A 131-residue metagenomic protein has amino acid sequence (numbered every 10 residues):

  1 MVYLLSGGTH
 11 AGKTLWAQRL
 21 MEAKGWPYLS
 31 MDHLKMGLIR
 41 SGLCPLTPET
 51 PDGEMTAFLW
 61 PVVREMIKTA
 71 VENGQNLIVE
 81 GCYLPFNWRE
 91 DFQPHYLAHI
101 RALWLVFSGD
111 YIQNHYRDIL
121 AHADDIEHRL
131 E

Functional and structural regions predicted by a protein language model:
V2: Walker A (P-loop) ATP-phosphate-binding motif of ABC ATPase nucleotide-binding domains
L5: Hydrophobic anchor at the beta1->P-loop junction of P-loop NTPases
G8-T9: The conserved Walker
G12: Conserved glycine(s) of the Walker
L15-V62: Conserved substrate/cofactor phosphate-moiety recognition/catalytic segment in nucleotide-dependent phosphotransferases
L34-K35, L84-P85, F107-Q113: Conserved nucleotide-binding/hydrolysis micro-motifs of P-loop NTPases
E54-W104: Glycine-rich phosphate-binding loop used to anchor ATP phosphates in small-molecule kinases, encompassing both
H99-E131: A glycine- and Lys/Arg-enriched "phosphate-lid" helix/loop adjacent to the NTP-binding pocket of small-molecule kinases
